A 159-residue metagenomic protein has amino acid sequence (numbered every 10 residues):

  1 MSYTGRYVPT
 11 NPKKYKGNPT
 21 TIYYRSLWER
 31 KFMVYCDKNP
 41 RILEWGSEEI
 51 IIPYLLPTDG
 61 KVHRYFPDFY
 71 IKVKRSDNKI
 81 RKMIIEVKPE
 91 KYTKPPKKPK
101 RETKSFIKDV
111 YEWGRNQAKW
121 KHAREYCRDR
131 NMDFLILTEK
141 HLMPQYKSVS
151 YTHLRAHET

Functional and structural regions predicted by a protein language model:
M1-S26, L154: Interdomain/boundary linker segments immediately adjacent to catalytic/signaling cores
T21-Y24, G46-M83: Active-site metal-binding core of divalent-cation-utilizing nuclease and nuclease-like domains
Y23-K38, L43-E44, E48: Nucleic-acid-binding surface
L27, K31, R64-Y65, I80 (+2 more regions): Short, well-structured alpha-helical interface segments that form or flank functional binding sites
Y54-D59, P144-S150: Short, solvent-exposed polar/charged micro-motifs at secondary-structure junctions
D68, E86, E158: Acidic active-site catalytic centers that drive phospho-/nucleotidyl reactions and related ester hydrolyses
V87-K147: Catalytic cores of nucleic-acid endonucleases
T152-T159: Conserved small/polar residues in nucleotide/adenosyl-binding loops
